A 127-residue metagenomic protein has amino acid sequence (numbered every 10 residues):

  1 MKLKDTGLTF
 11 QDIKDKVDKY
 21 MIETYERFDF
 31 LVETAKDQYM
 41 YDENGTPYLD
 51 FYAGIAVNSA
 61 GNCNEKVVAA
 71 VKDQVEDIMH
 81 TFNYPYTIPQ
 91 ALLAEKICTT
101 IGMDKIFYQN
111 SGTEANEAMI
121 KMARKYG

Functional and structural regions predicted by a protein language model:
M1-K36: Active-site-adjacent loop/helix segments that line or gate small-molecule/cofactor pockets in enzymes
L3, Q11-D12, D42-E43, V68-A69: Short, flexible segments with low predicted structural confidence
D12, V17, I22, Y41-N44 (+2 more regions): Alpha-helical protein-protein interaction elements
D29-D50: Active-site and channel-lining beta-strand-loop segments that bind or position nucleotide-derived/phosphorylated
P47-G127: Glycine-rich loop-to-alpha-helix module at the N-terminal edge of alpha/beta enzyme cores
